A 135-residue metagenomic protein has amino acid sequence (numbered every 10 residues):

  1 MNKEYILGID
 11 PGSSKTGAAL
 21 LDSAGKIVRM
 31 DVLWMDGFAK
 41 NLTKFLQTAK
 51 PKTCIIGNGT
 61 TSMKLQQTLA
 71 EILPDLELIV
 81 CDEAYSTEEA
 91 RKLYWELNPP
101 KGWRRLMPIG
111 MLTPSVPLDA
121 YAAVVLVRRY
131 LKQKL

Functional and structural regions predicted by a protein language model:
N2-L7, S13-L135: Phosphate- and other anionic-substrate recognition elements at nucleic-acid/protein interfaces
